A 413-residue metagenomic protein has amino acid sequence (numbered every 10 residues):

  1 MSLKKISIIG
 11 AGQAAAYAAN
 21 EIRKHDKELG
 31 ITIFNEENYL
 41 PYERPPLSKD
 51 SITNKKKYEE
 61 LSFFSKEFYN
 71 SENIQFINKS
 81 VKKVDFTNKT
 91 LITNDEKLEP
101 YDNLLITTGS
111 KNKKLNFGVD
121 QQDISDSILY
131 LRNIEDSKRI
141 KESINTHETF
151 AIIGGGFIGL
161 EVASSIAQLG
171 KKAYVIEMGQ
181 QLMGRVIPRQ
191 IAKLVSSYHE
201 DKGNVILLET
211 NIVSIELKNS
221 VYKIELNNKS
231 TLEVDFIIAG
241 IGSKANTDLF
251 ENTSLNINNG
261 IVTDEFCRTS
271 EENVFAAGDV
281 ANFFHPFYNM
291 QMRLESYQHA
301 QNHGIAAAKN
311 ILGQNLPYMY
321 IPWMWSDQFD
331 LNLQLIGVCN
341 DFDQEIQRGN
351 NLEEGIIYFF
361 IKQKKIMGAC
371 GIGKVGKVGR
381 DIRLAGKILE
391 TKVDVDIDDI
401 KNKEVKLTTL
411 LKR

Functional and structural regions predicted by a protein language model:
S2-I74, S165-I187: Beta1-alpha1 glycine-rich phosphate/pyrophosphate-binding loop at the start of Rossmann-like nucleotide-binding domains
S2-K4, A11, K24, V280-G379: Mid-to-C-terminal Rossmann-like scaffold of FAD/NAD(P)H-dependent oxidoreductases
L3, L232-N256, N332-L411: C-terminal catalytic lobe of FAD-dependent flavoproteins
G12-Q13, N38, S110-N112, E135 (+3 more regions): Residue-level detector of alpha-helix initiation sites
K79-K89, L208-S220: A conserved short coil-to-beta-strand element within the FAD-binding core of flavoproteins
T108-L169: Glycine-rich dinucleotide-binding loop and its adjacent helix/turn
D123-H147, K223-E225, T231-A306: FAD-site-proximal beta/loop scaffold in flavoenzymes
F157-S214, S296-Y297, Y320-W325: Rossmann-like dinucleotide-binding cores of NAD(P)H-dependent redox enzymes
